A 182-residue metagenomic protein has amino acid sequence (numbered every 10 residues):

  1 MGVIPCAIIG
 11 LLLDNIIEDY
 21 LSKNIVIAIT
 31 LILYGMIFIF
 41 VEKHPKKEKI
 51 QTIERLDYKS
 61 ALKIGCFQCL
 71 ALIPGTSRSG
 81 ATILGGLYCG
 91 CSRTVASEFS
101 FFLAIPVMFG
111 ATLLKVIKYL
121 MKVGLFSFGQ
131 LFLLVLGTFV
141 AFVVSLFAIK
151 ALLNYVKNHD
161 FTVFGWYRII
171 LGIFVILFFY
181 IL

Functional and structural regions predicted by a protein language model:
M1-L182: Multi-pass membrane proteins that catalyze or facilitate reactions on polyprenyl-/lipid-phosphate substrates and their
